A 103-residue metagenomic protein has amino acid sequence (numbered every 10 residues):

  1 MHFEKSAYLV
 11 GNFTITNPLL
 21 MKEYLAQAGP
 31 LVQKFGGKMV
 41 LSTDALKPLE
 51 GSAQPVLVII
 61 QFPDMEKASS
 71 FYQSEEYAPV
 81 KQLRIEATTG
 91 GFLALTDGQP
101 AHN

Functional and structural regions predicted by a protein language model:
M1-V56, Q61-Q73, D97-N103: Short S/T/G/P-rich N-terminal loop/turn motif that feeds into the first structured element of a domain
S69, Y77-G91: C-terminal structural segments of small proteins and small subunits
I85-N103: C-terminal end-helix/capping segment
